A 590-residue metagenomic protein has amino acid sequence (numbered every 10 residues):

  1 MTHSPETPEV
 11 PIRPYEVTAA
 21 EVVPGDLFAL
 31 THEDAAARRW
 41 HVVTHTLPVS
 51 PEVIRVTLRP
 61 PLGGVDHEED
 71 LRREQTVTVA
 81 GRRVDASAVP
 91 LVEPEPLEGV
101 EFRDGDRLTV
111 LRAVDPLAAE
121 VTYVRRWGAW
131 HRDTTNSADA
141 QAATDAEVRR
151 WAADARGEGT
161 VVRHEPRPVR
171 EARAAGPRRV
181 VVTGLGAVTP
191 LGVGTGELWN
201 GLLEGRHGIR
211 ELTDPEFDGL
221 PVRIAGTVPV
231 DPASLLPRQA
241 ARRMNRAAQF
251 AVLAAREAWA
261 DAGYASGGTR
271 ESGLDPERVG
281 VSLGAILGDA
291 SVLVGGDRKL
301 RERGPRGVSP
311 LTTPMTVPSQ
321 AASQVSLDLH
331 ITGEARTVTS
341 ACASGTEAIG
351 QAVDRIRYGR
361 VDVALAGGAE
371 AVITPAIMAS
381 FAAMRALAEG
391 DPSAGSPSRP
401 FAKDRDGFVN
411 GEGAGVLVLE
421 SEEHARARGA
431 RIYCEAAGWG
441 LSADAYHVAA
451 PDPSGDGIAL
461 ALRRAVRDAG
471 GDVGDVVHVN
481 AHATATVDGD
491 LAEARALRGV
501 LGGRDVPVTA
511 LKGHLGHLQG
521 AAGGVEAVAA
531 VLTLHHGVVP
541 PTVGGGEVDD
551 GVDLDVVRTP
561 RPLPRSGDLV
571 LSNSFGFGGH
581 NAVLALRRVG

Functional and structural regions predicted by a protein language model:
T2-V23, S87-E98: Mixed-charge, Lys/Arg-rich low-complexity intrinsically disordered regions
E33-E69, A113-T135: Basic/aromatic-rich interaction segments and small domains that mediate binding to polyanionic partners
R59-E95, A129-P166: Intrinsically disordered, low-complexity, charged/polar segments
E165-A240, A262, E423-E435, V528-T542 (+1 more regions): ACP-dependent fatty acid/polyketide chain-elongation machinery
R179-T183, R210, P392-A469, D475-H478: Condensing-enzyme catalytic core mediating Claisen C-C bond formation in acyl metabolism
V182, E197, L203-S340, A369-M378 (+1 more regions): Conserved beta-ketoacyl condensing-enzyme motif
A251-G263, P318-A321, S326-L329, A335-E370 (+3 more regions): Active-site-proximal alpha-helical scaffold in enzymes
E302-S309, G350, D354, Y358 (+4 more regions): Glycine-/small-residue-rich "gating" segment that lines the acyl/pantetheine channel and substrate pocket
